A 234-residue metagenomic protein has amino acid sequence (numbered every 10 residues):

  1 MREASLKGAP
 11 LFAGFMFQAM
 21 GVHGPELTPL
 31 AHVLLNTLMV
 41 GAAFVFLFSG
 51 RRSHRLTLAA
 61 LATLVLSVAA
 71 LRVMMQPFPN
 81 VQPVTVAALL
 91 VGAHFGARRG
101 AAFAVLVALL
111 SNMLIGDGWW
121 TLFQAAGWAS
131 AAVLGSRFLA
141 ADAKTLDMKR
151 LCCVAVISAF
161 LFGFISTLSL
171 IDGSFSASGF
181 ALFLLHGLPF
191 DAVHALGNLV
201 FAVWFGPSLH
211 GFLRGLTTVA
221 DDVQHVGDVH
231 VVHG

Functional and structural regions predicted by a protein language model:
M1-L11, V219-G234: Short, intrinsically disordered terminal tails adjacent to the first/last structured region
G14-L90: Hydrophobic transmembrane alpha-helices
G14-T37, M75, T121-A125, R137-V229: Membrane-embedded alpha-helical hairpins and interfacial helices in multi-pass inner-membrane proteins
S53-L61, G96-G100, L209: Membrane-interfacial loop-to-transmembrane alpha-helix junctions, especially the N-terminal start
L64, G100-S111, R150-A159: Central hydrophobic cores of alpha-helical transmembrane segments in multi-pass integral membrane proteins
V65, L90-F95, A155-G163: Small-residue-rich segments of transmembrane alpha-helices in multi-pass membrane proteins, especially helix faces
A69-P83, V105-L139: Interfacial aromatic-anchored transmembrane helix boundaries in multi-pass membrane proteins
V84-G100, L134-F138: Generic transmembrane alpha-helix motif of multi-pass integral membrane proteins
